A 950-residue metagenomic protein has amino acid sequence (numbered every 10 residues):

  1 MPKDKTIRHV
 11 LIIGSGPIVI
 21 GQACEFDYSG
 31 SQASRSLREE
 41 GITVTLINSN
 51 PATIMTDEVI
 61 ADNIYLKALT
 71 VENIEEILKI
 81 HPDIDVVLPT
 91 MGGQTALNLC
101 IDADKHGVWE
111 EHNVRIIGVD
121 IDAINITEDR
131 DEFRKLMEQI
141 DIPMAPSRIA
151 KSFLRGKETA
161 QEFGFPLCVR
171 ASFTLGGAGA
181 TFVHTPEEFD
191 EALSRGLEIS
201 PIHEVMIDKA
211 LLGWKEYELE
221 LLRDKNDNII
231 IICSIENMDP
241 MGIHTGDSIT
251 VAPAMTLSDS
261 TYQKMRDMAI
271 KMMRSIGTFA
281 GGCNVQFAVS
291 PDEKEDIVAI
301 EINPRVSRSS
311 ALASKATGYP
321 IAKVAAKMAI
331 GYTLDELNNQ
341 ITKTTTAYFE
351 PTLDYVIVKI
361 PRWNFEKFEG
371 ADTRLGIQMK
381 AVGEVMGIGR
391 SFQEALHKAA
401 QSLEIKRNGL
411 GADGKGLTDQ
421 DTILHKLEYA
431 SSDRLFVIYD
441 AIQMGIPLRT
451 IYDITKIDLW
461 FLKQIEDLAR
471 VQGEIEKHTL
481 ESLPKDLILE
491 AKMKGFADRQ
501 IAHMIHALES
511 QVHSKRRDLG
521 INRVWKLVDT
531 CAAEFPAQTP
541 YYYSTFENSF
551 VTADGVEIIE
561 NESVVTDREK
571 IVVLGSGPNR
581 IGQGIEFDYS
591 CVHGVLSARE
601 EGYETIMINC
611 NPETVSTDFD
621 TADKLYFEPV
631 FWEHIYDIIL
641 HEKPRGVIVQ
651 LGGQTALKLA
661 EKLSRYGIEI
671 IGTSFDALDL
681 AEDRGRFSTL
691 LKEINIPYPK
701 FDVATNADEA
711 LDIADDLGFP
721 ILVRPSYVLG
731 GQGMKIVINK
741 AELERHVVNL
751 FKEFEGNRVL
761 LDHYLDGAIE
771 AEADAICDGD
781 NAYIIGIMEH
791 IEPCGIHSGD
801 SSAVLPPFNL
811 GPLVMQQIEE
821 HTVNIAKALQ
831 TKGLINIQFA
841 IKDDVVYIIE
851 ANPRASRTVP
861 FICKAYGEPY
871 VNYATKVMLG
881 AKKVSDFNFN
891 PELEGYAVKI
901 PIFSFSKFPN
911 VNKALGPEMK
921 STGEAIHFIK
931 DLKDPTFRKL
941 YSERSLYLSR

Functional and structural regions predicted by a protein language model:
P2, R8, D27, Q32 (+24 more regions): ATP-dependent carboxylate activation and anion-phosphoryl transfer catalytic cores that bind Mg-ATP to form
V19-A23, I124, S309-A313, I581-G584 (+2 more regions): A generic structural signal for short coil/turn motifs at secondary-structure boundaries
I47, P89-T90, V119, S147-A150 (+6 more regions): Structural motif
V59-D62, L66-P143, D623, E633-P697: Conserved N-proximal alpha/beta basic substrate-recognition cap immediately N-terminal to, or forming the N-lobe
E111-A180, T673-M734: A conserved helix-loop-beta module that forms one wall/lid of the active-site cleft in ATP-utilizing catalytic domains
Q500-E560: C-terminal amphipathic alpha-helical interaction region
